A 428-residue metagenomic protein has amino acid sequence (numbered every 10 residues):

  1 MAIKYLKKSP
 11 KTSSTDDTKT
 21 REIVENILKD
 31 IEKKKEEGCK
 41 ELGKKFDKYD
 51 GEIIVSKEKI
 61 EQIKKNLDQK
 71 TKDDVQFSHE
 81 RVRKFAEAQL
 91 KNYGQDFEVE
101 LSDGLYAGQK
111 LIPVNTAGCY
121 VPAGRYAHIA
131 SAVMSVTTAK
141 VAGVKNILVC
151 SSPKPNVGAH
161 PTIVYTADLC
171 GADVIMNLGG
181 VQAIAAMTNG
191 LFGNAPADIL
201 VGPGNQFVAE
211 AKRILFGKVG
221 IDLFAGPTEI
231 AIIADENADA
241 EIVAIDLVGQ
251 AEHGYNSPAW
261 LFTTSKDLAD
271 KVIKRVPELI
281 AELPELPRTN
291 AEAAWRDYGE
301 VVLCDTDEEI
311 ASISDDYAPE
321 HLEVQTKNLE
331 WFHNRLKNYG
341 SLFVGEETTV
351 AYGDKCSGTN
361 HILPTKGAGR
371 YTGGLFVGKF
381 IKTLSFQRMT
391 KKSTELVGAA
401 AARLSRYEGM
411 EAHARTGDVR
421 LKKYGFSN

Functional and structural regions predicted by a protein language model:
M1-N115: N-terminal Rossmann-like NAD(P)+-binding subdomain of aldehyde/semialdehyde dehydrogenases
A2-K8, V174-G179, V301-T306: Short acidic-hydrophobic, aromatic-tinged amphipathic segments that line or gate anion-handling sites
N92-E98, G220, S257-F262, E282-A294 (+3 more regions): Flexible, glycine/charged-enriched surface loops at secondary-structure junctions
V99-Y165: Conserved small-residue-rich beta-alpha loop and adjacent elements that most often cradle the phosphate/pyrophosphate
L169-P258: Conserved NAD(P)+-binding/catalytic subdomain of aldehyde/semialdehyde dehydrogenases
P203, L223-A234, Q250-I273, A291-V302 (+2 more regions): Short loop-to-beta-strand entry elements in the cores of soluble alpha/beta enzymes
D315-N428: C-terminal core of ALDH-fold dehydrogenases
